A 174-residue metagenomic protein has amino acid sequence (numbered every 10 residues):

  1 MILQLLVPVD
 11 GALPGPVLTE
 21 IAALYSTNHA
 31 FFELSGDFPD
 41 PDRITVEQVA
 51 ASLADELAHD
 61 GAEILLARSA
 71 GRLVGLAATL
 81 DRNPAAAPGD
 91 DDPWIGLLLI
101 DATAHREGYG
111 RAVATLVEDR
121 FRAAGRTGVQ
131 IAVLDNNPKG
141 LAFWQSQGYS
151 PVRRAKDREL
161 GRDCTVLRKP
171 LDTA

Functional and structural regions predicted by a protein language model:
I2-H105, A114-L116, R120, P170-D172: Acetyl-CoA-dependent GNAT
G108: Glycine-rich phosphate-binding loop
R111: Residues forming the Rossmann-fold NAD(P)(H) cofactor-binding site
F121-A132: Conserved GNAT acetyl-CoA-binding A-motif
Q130-L134, Q145, S150-V166: Conserved catalytic-core motifs of GNAT/GCN5-like acyltransferases
G140: Helix-turn-helix
